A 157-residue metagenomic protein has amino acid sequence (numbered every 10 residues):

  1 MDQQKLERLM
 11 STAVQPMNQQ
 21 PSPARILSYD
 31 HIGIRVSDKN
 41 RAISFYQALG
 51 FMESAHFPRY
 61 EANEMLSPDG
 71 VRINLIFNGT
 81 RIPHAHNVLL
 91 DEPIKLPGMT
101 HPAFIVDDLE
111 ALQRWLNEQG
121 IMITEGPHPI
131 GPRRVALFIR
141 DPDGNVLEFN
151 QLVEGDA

Functional and structural regions predicted by a protein language model:
M1-Y29, R35-A55, S67-T124, R140-A157: Glyoxalase I/VOC metalloenzyme domain signal
A55-E61, H128-I130: A short, aromatic/hydrophobic, helix- or strand-capping loop or linear motif that either lines the entrance/gate
N63, A136-L137: Generic short beta-strand
P132-R134: Short, small/polar residue-rich loop motifs at catalytic or cofactor-binding pockets
